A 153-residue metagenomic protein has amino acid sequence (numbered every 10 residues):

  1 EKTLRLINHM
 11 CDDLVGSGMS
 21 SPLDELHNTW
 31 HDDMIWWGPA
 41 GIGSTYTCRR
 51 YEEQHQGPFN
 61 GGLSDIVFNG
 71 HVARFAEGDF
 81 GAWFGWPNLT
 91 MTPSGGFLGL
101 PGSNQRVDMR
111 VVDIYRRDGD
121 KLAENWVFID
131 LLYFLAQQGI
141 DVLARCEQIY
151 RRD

Functional and structural regions predicted by a protein language model:
E1-D153: C-terminal and inter-domain tail/linker signature
